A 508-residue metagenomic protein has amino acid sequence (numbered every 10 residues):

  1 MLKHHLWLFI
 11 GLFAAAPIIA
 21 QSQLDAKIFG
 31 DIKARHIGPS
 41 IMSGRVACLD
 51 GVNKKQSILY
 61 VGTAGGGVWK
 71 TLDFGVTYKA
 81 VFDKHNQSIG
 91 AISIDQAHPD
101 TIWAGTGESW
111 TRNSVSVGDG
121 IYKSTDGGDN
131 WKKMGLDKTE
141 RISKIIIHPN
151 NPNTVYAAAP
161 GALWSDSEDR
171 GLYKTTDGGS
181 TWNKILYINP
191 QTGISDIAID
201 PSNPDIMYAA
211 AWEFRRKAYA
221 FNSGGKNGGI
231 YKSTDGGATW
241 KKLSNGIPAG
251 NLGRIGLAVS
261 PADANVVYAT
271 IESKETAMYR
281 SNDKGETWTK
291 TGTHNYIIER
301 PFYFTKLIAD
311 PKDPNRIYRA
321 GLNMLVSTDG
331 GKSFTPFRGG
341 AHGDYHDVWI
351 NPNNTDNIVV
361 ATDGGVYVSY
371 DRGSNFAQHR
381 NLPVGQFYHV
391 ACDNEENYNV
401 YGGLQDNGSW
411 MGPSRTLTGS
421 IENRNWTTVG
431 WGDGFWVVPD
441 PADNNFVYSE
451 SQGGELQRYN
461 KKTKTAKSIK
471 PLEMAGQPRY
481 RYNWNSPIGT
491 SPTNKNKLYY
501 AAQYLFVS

Functional and structural regions predicted by a protein language model:
M1-L8: Bacterial N-terminal signal peptides that target proteins for export
A15-P17: N-terminal signal peptide c-region/cleavage motif recognized by signal peptidases
Q21-S508: Beta-propeller blade termini and top-face loops
